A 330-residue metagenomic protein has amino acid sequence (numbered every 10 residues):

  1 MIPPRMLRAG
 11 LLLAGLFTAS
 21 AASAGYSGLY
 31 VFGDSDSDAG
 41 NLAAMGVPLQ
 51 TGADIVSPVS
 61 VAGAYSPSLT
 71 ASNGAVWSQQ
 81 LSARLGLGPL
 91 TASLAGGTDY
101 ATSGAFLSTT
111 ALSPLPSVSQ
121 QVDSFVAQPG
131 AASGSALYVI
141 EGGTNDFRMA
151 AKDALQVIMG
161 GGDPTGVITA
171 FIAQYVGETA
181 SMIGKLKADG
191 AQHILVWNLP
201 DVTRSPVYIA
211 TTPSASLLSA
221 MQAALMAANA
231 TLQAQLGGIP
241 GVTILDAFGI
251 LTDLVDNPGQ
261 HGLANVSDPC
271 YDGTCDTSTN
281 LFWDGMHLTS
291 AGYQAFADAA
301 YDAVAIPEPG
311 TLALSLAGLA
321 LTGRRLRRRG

Functional and structural regions predicted by a protein language model:
M1-G10: Bacterial N-terminal signal peptides that target proteins for export
P3, S23-G310: Conserved active-site regions of diverse hydrolases
L11-L13, G318: Hydrophobic helical h-region of N-terminal Sec-dependent signal peptides in bacterial secretory/periplasmic proteins
G15-F17: N-terminal export/membrane-targeting signals
A19-A21: N-terminal signal peptide c-region/cleavage motif recognized by signal peptidases
P307-R325: A short, hydrophobic C-terminal helix/tail in secreted or cell-surface proteins
R327-G330: Short, charged juxtamembrane terminal tails flanking transmembrane helices
